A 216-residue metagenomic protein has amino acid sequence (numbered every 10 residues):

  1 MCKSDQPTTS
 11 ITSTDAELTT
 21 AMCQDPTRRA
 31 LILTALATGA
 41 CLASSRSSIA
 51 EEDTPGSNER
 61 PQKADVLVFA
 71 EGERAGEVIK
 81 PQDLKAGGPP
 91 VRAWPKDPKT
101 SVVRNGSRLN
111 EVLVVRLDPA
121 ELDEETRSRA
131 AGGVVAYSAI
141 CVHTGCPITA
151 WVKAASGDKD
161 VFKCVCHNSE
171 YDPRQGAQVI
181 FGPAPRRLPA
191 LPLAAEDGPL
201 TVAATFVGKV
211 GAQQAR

Functional and structural regions predicted by a protein language model:
M1-P26: N-terminal secretory signal peptides
L18-T19, S128, I180: A general structural-boundary detector
C23-A30, G39-P61: N-terminal twin-arginine translocation
A35-L36: Sec-dependent signal peptide hydrophobic core
E51-A154, A195-R216: N-terminal pre-ligand scaffold of iron-sulfur
Y137-A203: Cys/His-clustered metal-coordination modules, chiefly Zn-binding fingers
